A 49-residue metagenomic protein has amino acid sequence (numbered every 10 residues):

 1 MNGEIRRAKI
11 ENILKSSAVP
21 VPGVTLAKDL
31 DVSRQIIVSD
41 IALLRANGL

Functional and structural regions predicted by a protein language model:
M1-D29: Extreme N-terminal segment that seeds HTH/winged-HTH DNA-binding domains in transcriptional regulators
Q35: Key DNA-contact positions within bacterial/archaeal DNA-binding proteins
I41-A42: Short, hydrophobic-biased segments on the C-terminal half of alpha helices that form "recognition helices"
G48-L49: Short, Lys/Arg-enriched C-terminal cap helix and immediately downstream tail that follows
